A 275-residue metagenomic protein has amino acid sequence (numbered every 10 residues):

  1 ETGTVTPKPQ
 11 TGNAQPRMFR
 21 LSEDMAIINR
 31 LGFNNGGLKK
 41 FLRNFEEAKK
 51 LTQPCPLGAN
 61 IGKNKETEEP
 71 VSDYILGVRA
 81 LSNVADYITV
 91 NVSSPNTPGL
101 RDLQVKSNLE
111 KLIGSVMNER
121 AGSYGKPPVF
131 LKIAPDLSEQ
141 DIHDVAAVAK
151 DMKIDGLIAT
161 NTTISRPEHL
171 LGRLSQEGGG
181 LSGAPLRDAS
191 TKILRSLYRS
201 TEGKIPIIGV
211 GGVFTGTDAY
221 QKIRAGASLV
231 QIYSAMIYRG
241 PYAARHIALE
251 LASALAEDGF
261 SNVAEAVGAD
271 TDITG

Functional and structural regions predicted by a protein language model:
E1-M152, R166-L170, S175: Active-site entrance/lid segments in N-terminal catalytic domains of soluble metabolic enzymes
E1-Q10, V92-S94, G156-R166, G212 (+1 more regions): Glycine-rich phosphate-binding active-site loops on the catalytic face of alpha/beta enzymes
Q15-F19, D24-K39, R43, D151 (+2 more regions): Alpha/beta catalytic cores of nucleotide-metabolism and tRNA/nucleoside-modifying enzymes
N64, D136, G212-V213, I237: Short, surface-exposed acidic/glycine-rich loop or hinge patches that mediate macromolecular interfaces
N64-K65, K132-I133, G180-L181, K204-P206: Short, contiguous strand/loop micro-motifs
V71, E139, R187, G212-V213: Short alpha-helix boundary/capping motifs
P95-N108, V148-G203, R239: Glycine/Thr-rich beta-alpha phosphate-binding loop at enzyme active sites
